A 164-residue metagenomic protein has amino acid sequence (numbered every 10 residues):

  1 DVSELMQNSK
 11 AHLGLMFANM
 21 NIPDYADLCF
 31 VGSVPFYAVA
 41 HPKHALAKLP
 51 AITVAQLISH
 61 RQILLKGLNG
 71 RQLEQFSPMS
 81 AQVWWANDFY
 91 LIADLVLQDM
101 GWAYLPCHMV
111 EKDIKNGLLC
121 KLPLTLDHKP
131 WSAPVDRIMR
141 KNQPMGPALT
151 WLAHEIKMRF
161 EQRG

Functional and structural regions predicted by a protein language model:
D1-P23: Central regulatory/effector-binding core of bacterial HTH transcription factors
G14, Q82, K141-N142: Glycine-centered flexibility motif
N21, Y25-M100, L105-P130, T150 (+2 more regions): C-terminal regulatory
V39-A45, P134-M145: A bilobed periplasmic-binding-protein/Venus flytrap-type ligand-binding module shared by bacterial periplasmic
